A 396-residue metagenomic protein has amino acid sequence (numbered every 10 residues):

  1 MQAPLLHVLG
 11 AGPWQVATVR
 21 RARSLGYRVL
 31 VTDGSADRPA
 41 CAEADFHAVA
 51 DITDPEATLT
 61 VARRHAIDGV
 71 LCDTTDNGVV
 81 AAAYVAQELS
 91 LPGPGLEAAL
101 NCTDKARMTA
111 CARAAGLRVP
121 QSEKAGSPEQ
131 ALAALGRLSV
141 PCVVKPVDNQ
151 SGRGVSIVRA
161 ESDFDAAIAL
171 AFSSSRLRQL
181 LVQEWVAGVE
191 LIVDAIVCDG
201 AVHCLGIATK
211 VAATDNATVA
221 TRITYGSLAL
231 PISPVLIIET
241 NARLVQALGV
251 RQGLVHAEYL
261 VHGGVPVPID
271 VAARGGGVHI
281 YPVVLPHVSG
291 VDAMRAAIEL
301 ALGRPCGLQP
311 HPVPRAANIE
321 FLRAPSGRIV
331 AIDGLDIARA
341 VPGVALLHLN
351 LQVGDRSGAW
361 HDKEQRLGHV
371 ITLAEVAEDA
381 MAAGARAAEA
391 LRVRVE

Functional and structural regions predicted by a protein language model:
M1-A98, E129, C306-G307, A324 (+2 more regions): ATP-binding N-terminal substructure of ATP-dependent carboxylate-amine bond-forming enzymes
V61-I67, G136-L138, S174, L248: Glycine-rich phosphate-binding loop signature in dinucleotide/nucleotide-binding domains
Q87-G154: A conserved helix-loop-beta module that forms one wall/lid of the active-site cleft in ATP-utilizing catalytic domains
V155-P266, G275: Internal nucleotide-binding/catalytic subdomain
S156, E184, G226, L285-P286 (+1 more regions): Short, well-ordered beta-strand elements within core beta-sheets of diverse protein domains
L170, I332-D336, M381-E389: Short amphipathic alpha-helices in soluble, non-transmembrane regions that often serve as interface/regulatory elements
L236-A257, H262-G263, A272-I332: Active-site "cap" helix and flanking loop/linker of ATP-utilizing ligase/carboxylase catalytic domains
L322-D355: Glycine-rich active-site loop/lid that clamps phosphate-bearing ligands
